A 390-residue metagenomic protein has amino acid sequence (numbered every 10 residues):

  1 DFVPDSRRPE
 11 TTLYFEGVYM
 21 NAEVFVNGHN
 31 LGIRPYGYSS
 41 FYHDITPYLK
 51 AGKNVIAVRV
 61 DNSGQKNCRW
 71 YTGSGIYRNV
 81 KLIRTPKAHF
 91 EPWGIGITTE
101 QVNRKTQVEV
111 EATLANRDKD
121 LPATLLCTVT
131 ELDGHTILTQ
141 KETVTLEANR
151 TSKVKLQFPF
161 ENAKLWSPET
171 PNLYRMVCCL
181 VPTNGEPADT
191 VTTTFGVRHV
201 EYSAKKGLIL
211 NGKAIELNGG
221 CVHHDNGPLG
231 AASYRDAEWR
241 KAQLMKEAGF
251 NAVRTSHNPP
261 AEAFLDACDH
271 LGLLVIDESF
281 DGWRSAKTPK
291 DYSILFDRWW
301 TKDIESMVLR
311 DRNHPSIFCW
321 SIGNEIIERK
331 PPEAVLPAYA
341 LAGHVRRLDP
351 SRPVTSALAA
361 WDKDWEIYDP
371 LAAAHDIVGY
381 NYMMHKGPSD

Functional and structural regions predicted by a protein language model:
D1-W93, R117, L132, P259-E262 (+1 more regions): Accessory beta-strand-rich segments of carbohydrate-active enzymes
R8-P9, L49-K53, F160-R175: Short glycine/proline/serine/threonine-rich loop/turn segments at secondary-structure transition edges
V58, C127, M176-C178: Hydrophobic/tyrosine-rich beta-strand signature of extracellular beta-sandwich/beta-rich modules, prominently
I83, T145, T194-R198: Short beta-strand edge segments in extracellular beta-sheet folds
K87-K119: Surface beta-strand/loop "capping" patches
G94-G96, M176-E247, D266: N-terminal carbohydrate-binding accessory modules
T106-T145, S152-L156: Beta-strand-rich binding/interaction modules
D236, A242-E247, N251-D390: Substrate-binding/catalytic cleft of secreted carbohydrate-active enzymes, primarily glycoside hydrolases
